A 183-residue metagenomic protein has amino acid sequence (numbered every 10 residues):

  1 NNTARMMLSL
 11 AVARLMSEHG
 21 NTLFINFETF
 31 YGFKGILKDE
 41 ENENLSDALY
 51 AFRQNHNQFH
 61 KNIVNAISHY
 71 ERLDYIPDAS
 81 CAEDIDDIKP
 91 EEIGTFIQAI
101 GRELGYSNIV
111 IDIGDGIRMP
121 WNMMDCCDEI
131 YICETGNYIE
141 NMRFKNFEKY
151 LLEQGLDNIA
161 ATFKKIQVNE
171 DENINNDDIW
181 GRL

Functional and structural regions predicted by a protein language model:
N1-I25: Walker A (P-loop) phosphate-binding motif
N2-A4, Y31, S80-K89, G116-M119 (+2 more regions): Short acidic, S/G/P-rich loop/turn micro-motifs used as interaction or catalytic elements
N2-L8, F33-A48, I85-T95: Charged, low-complexity, helix/coiled-coil-prone segments
E18-Y75: Phosphate-binding loop that captures ATP/GTP phosphates
T22-F24, H69-D78, L152-I166: Short secondary-structure transition/capping segments
E41-N44, H56-H60, I88-E92, D157 (+1 more regions): General structural signal for secondary-structure boundaries
N55-H69, Y75-D115, N141: Cytosolic-facing regulatory segments adjacent to core modules
T95-R182: Conserved catalytic-core segment of NTP-binding enzymes
